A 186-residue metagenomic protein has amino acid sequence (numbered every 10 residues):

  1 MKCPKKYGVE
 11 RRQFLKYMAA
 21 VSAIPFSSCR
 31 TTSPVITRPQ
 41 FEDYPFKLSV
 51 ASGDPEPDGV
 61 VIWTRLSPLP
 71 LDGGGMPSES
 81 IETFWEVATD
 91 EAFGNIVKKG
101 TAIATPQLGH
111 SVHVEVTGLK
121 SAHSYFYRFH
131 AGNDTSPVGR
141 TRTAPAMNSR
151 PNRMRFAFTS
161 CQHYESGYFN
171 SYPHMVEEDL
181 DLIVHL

Functional and structural regions predicted by a protein language model:
M1-V9, A20-S22: N-terminal secretory signal peptides
R11-R12, Q162: Conformational gate/switch positions in structured elements
L15, S33-P34: A eukaryote-biased signal for short, well-structured alpha-helical docking elements
Y17-M18, S22, L71: A periodicity- and composition-biased signal for non-globular, repetitive helical segments
I36-L186: Divalent metal-dependent phosphoesterase catalytic cores across multiple superfamilies
